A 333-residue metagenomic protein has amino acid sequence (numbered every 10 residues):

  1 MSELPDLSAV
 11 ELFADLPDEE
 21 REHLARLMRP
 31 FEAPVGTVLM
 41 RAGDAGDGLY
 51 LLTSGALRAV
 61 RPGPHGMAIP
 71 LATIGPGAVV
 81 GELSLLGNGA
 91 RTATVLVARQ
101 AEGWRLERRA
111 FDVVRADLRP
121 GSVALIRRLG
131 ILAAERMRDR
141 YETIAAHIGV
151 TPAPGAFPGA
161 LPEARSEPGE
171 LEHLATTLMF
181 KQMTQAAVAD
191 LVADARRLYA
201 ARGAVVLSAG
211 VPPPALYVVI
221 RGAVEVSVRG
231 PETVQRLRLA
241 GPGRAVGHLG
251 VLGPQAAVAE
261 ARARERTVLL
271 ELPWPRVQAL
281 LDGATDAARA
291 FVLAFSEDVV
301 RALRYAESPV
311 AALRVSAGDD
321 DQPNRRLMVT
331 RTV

Functional and structural regions predicted by a protein language model:
M1-V333: Cytosolic regulatory regions built on CNB/CRP/Popeye-like sensor folds
